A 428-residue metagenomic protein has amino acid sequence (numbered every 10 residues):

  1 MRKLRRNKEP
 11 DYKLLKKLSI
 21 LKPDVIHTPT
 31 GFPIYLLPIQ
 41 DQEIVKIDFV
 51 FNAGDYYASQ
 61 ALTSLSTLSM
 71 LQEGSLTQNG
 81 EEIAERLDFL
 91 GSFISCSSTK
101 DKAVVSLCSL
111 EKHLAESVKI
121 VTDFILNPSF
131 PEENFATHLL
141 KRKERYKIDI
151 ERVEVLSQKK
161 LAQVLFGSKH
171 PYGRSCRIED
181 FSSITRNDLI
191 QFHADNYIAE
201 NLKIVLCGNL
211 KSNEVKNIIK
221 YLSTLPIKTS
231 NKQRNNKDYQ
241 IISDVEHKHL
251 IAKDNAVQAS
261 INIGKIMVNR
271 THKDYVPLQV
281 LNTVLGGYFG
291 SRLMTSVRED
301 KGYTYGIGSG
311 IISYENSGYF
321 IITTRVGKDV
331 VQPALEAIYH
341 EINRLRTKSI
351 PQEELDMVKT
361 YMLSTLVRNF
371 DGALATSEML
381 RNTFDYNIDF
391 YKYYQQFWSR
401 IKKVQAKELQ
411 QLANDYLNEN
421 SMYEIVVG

Functional and structural regions predicted by a protein language model:
M1-E85, I190-S296, L335, Y339 (+1 more regions): His/Glu-rich zincin catalytic helix
M1-K8, E82-Q233, I241, V268-N269 (+2 more regions): Charge-rich, well-structured scaffold segments of protease-associated domains
